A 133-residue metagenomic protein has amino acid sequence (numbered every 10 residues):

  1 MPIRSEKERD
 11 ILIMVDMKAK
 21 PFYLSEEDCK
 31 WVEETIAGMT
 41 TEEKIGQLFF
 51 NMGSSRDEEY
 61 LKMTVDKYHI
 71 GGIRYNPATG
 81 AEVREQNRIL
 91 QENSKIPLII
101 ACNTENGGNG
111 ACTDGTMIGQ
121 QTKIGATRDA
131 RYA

Functional and structural regions predicted by a protein language model:
M1-H69: Preference for extracellular/luminal or secreted protein segments
S54-A133: Enzymes and membrane/adaptor proteins characterized by extended Gly/Ser/Thr/Asp/Glu-rich, aromatic-dotted
